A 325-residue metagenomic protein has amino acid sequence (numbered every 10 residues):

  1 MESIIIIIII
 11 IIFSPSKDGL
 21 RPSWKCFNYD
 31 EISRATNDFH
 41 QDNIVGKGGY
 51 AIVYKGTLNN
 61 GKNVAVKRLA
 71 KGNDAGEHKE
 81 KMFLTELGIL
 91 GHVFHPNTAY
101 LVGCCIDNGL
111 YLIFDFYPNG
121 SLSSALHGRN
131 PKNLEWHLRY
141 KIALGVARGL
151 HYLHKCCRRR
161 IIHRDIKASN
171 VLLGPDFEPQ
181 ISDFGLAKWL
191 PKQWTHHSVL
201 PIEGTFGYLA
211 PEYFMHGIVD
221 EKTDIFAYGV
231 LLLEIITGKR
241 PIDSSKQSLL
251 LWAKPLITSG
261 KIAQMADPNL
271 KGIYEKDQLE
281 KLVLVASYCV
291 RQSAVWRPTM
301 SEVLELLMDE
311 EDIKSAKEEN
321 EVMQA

Functional and structural regions predicted by a protein language model:
I4-A325: Conserved eukaryotic protein kinase-like
